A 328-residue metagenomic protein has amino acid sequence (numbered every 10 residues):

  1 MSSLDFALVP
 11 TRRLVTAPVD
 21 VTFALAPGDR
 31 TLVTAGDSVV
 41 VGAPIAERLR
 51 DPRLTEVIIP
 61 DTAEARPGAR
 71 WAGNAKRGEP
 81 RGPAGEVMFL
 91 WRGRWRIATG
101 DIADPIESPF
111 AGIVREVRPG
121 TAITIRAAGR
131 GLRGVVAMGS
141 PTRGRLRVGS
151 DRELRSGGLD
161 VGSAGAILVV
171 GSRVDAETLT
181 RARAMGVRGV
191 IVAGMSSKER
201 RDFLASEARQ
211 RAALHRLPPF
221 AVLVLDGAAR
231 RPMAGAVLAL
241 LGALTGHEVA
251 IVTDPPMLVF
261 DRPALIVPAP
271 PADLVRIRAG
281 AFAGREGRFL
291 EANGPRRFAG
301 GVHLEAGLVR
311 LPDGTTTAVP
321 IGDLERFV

Functional and structural regions predicted by a protein language model:
M1-V328: Well-ordered secondary-structure scaffolds
